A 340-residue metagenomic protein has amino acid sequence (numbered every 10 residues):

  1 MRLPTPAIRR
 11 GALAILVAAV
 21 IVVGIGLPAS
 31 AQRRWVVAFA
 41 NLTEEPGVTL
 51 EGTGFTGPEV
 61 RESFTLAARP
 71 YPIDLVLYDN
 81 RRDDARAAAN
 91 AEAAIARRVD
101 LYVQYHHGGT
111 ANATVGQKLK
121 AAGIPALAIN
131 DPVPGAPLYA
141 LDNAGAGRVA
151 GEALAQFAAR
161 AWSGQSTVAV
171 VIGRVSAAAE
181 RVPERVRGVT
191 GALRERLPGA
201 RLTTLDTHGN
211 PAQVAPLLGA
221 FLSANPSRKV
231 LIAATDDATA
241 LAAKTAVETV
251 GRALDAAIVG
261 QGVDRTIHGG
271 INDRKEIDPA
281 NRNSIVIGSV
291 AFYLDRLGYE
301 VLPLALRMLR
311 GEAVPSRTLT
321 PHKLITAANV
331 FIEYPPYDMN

Functional and structural regions predicted by a protein language model:
L13, R33-W35, G173, L193 (+1 more regions): Hinge/cleft segment of the Venus flytrap/periplasmic-binding protein
A14-G24: Bacterial N-terminal signal peptides
R34-A68, V76-A88, H106-G109, L138 (+3 more regions): Extracytoplasmic "Venus flytrap"
E51-P70, A146-A150, E180-A200, Q213 (+3 more regions): Short, solvent-exposed amphipathic alpha-helices that sit in or adjacent to ligand/effector-binding or catalytic
D79, P132-Q156, I172-S176, E276-D295: Short beta-strand elements at the ligand-binding edges of bilobed clamshell
L101-K120, V189, T203-N272: Hydrophobic alpha-helical
T110-G145, R265-I277: Flexible loop/hinge segments that line or gate small-molecule binding clefts
Y139-V168, E184, V214-A215, D264-G270 (+1 more regions): Hydrophobic alpha-helical segments within soluble ligand-binding/sensing domains
